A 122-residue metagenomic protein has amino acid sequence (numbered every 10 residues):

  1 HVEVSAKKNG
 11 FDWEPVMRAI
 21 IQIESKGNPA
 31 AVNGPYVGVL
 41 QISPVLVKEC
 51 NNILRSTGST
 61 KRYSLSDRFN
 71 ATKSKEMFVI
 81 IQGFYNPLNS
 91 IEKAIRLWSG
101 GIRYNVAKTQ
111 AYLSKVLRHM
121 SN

Functional and structural regions predicted by a protein language model:
H1-N122: Catalytic glycan-binding domains that act on GlcNAc-containing polysaccharides
